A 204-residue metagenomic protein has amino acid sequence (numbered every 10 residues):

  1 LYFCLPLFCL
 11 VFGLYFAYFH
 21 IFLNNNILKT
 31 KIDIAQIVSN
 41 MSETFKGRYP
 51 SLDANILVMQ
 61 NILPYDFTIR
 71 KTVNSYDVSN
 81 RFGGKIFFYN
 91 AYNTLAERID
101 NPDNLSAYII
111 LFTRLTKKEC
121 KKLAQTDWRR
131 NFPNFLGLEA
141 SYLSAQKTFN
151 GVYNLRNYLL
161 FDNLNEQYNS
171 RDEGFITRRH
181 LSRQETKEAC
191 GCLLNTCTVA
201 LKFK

Functional and structural regions predicted by a protein language model:
L1-T30, Q36: N-terminal single-pass transmembrane signal-anchor helix
I21, T30-N55, M59: N-terminal alpha-helical signal peptides/signal-anchor transmembrane segments
N40, T44, Y65, T126-P133: Structured segments of extracytoplasmic/periplasmic soluble domains in secreted or envelope-associated proteins
L52, I56-I62, R183-C192: Short alpha-helical interface patches
A54-K85: Extracytoplasmic/periplasmic/luminal assembly and interaction segments in envelope/secretory/respiratory proteins
D77-K204: Intrinsically disordered, low-complexity regions enriched in Pro/Ser/Thr/Gly and acidic residues
